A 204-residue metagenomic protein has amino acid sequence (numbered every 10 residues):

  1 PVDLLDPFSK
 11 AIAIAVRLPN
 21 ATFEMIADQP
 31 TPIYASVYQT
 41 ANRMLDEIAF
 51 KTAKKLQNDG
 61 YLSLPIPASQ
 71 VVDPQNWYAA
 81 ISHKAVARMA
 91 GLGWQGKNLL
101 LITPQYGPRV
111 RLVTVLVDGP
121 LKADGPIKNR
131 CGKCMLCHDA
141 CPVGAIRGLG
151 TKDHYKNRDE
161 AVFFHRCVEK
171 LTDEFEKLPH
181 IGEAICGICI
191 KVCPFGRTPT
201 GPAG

Functional and structural regions predicted by a protein language model:
P1-Q39: Non-catalytic, usually N-terminal nucleic-acid engagement modules in DNA/RNA processing proteins
P30-G204: Catalytic cores of enzyme domains
